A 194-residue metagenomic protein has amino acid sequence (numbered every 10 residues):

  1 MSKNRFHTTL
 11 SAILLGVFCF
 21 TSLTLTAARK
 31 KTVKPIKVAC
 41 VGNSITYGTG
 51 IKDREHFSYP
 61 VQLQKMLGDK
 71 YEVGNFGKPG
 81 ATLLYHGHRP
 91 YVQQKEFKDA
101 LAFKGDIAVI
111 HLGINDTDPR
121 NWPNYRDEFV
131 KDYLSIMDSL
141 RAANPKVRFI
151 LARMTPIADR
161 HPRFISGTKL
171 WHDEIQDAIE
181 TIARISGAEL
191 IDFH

Functional and structural regions predicted by a protein language model:
S2-I13: Bacterial N-terminal signal peptides that target proteins for export
S11-S22: Bacterial N-terminal signal peptides
F20-T32: Bacterial Sec-dependent signal peptides at the C-terminal "C-region" and cleavage site
V33-A39, I45-L134: Conserved SGNH/GDSL esterase-like catalytic core that processes O-acyl groups on lipids and polysaccharides
N75-G77, R153, D192-H194: Residue-level recognition of beta-strand->loop/alpha-helix junctions
I136-L140: Hydrophobic positions in alpha-helices of CheY-like receiver
N144-R148: A short helix->loop->beta-strand "cap" motif at the edges of active sites that frequently abuts
I157-H194: Substrate-gating cap/lid alpha-helix
